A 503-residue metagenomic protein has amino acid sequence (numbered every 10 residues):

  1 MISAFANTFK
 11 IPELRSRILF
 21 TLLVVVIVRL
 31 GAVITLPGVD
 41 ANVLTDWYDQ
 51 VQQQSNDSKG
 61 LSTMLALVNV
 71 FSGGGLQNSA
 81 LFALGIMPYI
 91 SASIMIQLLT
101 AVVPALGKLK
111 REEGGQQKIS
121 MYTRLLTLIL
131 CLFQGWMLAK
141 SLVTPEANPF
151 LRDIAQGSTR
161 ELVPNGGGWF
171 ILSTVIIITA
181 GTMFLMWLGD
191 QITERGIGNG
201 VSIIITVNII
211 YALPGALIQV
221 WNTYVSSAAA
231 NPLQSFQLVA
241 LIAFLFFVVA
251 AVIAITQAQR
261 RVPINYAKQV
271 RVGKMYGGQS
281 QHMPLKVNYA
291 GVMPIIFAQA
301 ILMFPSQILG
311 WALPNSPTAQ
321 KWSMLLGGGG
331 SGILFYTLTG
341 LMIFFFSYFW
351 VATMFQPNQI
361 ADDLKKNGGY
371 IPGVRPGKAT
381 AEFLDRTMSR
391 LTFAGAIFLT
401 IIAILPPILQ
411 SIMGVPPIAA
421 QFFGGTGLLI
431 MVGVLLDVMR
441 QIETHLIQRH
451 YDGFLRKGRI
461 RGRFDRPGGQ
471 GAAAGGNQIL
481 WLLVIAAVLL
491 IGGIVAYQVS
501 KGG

Functional and structural regions predicted by a protein language model:
M1-K110, G114-G503: N-terminal cationic and glycine-rich segments that engage phosphates or anionic surfaces
